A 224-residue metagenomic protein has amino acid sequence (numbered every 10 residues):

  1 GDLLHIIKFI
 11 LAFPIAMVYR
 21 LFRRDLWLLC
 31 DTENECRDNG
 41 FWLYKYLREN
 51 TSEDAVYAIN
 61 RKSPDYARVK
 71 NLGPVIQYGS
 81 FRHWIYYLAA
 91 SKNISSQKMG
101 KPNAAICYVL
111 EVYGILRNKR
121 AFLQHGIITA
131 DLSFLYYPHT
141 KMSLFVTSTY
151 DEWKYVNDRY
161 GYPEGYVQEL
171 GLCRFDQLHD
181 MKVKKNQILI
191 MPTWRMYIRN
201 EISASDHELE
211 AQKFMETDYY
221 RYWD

Functional and structural regions predicted by a protein language model:
G1-E33, A204: Membrane-proximal basic amphipathic "stem/tether" segments
D25-L178: Active-site and donor-binding regions of nucleotide-sugar-utilizing enzymes
D38-Y44, C173-D224: Conserved catalytic-core segment of nucleotide-activated headgroup transferases in glycan assembly
